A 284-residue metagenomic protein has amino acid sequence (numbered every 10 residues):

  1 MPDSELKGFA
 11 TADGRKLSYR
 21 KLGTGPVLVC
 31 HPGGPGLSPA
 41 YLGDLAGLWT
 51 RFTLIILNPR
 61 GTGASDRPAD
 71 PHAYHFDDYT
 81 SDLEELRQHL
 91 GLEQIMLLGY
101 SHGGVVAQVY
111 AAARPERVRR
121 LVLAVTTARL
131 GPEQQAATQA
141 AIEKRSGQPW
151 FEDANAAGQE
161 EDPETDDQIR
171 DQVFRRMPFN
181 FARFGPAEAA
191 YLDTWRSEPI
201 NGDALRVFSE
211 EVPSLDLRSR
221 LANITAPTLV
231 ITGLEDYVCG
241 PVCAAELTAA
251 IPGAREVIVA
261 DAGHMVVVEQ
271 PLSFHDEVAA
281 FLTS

Functional and structural regions predicted by a protein language model:
G8-H72: Conserved HGGG/HGGXW glycine-rich cap/lid loop of the alpha/beta-hydrolase fold
P59-H102, D276: Active-site loop/oxyanion-hole signature of alpha/beta-hydrolase fold enzymes
E93-A137: Conserved hydrolase catalytic core segment
L121-E160: Flexible "cap/lid" loop of the alpha/beta hydrolase fold
W150-S219, A226: Alpha/beta-hydrolase
I224, V230-T232: Short beta-strand/loop motif that positions the catalytic acidic residue of the alpha/beta-hydrolase fold
E235-C239: Acidic catalytic loop of the alpha/beta-hydrolase fold
A254-S284: Catalytic active-site module of serine/aspartate enzymes centered on a nucleophile-bearing elbow/loop
